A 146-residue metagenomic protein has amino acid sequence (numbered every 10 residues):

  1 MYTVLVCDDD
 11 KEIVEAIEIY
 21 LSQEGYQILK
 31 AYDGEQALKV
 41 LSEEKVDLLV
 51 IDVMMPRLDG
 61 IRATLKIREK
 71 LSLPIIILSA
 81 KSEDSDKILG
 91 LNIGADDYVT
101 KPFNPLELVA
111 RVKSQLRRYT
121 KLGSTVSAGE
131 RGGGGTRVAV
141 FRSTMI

Functional and structural regions predicted by a protein language model:
Y2, K11-L29: Two-component/phosphorelay signaling modules centered on CheY-like receiver
T3, S114-I146: Short, Lys/Arg-enriched segments at the junction into DNA-binding effector domains of transcriptional regulators
Y32-Q36, D59-R62, D86: Acidic catalytic/metal-coordinating carboxylates
S42-E44, K66-L73, I93: Conserved phosphotransfer cores of two-component systems
E44-I51: Active-site beta3 strand of CheY-like receiver
V53-M55: Receiver (REC) domain active-site loop signature in two-component systems and cognate sites in sensor histidine kinases
F103-V112, L116: C-terminal output helix
